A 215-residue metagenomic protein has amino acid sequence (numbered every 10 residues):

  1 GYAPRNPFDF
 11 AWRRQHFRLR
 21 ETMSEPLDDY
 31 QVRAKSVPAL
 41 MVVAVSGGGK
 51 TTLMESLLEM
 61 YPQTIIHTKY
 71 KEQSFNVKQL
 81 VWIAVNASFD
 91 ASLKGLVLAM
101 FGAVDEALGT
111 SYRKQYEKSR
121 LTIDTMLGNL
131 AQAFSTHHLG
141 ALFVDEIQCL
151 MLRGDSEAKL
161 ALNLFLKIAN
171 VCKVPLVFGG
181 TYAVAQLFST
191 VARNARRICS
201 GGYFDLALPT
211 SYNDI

Functional and structural regions predicted by a protein language model:
N6-D9, R18-E25, Q31-K35, N76-Q79 (+4 more regions): Mid-core helix/loop region of P-loop NTP-binding domains shared across ATPases and GTPases
R33-E55: Walker A/P-loop nucleotide-binding motif
K50-T51, S92-K94, V184-S189: Switch/connector loops and helix/strand junctions flanking conserved nucleotide-binding motifs in nucleotide-processing
L53-M60, G95-A103, L164: Alpha-helical scaffold elements adjacent to nucleotide-binding pockets in ATP/GTP-utilizing enzyme cores
M60-E72, E106-G109: Post-Walker A helix-loop "phosphate-sensing" segment adjacent to the P-loop in P-loop NTPases
I65-S88: Conserved catalytic segments around the Walker B and adjacent sensor/switch elements of P-loop NTPase domains
I83-F101: Conserved phosphate-binding/catalytic loops and adjacent sensor/switch elements of nucleotide-binding enzymes, spanning
A131-A133, G140, M151-G154, L162-I215: The catalytic "switch" region of P-loop NTPases
